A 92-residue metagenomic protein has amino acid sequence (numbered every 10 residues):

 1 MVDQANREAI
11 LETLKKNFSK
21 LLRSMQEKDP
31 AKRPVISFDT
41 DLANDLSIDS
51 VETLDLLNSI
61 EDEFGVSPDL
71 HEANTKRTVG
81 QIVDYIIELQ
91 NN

Functional and structural regions predicted by a protein language model:
V2-P34, Q90-N92: Thiotemplate assembly-line natural product biosynthesis machinery
P34-D49, L70-G80: Glycine-rich loop motifs involved in handling phospho/adenylate chemistry
E52-T75: Phosphopantetheinylated carrier protein domains
